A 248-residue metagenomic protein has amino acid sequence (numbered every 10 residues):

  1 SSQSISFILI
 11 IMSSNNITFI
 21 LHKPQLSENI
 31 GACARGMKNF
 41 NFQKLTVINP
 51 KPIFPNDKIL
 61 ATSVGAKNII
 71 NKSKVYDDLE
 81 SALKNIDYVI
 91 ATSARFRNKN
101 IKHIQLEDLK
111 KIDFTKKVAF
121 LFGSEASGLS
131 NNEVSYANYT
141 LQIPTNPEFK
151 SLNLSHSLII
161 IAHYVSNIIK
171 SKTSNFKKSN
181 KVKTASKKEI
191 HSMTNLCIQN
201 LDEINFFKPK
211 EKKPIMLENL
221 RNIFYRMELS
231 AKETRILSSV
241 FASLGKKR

Functional and structural regions predicted by a protein language model:
S2-R248: Post-transcriptional modification and biogenesis factors for structured RNAs of the translation apparatus
